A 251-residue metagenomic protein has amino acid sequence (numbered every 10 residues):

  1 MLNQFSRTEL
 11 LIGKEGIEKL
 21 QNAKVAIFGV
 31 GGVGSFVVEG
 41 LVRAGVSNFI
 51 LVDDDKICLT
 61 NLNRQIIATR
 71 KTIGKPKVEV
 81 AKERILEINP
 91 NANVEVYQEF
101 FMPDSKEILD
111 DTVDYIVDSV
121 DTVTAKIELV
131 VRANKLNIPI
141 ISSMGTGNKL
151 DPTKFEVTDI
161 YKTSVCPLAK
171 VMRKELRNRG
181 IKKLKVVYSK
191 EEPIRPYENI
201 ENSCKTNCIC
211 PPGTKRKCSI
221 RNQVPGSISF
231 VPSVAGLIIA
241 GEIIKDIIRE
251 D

Functional and structural regions predicted by a protein language model:
M1-D251: Adenine nucleotide-associated cytosolic modules
